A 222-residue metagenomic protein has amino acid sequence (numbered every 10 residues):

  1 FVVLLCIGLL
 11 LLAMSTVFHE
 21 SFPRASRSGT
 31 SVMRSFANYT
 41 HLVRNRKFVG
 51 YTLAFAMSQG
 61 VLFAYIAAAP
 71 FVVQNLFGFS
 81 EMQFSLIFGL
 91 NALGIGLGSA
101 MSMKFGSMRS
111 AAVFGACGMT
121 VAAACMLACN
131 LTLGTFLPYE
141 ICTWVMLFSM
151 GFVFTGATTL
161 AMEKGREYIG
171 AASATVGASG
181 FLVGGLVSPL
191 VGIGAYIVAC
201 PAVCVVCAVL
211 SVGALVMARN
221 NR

Functional and structural regions predicted by a protein language model:
F1-F18, L86: Helix-loop-helix hairpin linking two adjacent transmembrane segments in secondary transporters
L12-G29, M217-R222: Helix-loop junctions on the cytosolic side of multi-pass membrane transporters, especially the intracellular loop
H19-T52: Juxtamembrane intracellular "pre-TM" segments in multi-pass secondary transporters
R44-L62, W144-V145: Pair of pore-lining "gating" transmembrane helices in MFS-fold secondary transporters
A67-M82: Short amphipathic helix-loop junctions that connect adjacent transmembrane helices in Major Facilitator Superfamily/SLC
L97-S110: Helix-to-loop junctions at the C-terminal end of transmembrane segments in multipass secondary transporters
A112-A157: C-terminal transmembrane helical hairpin of 12-TM major facilitator-type secondary transporters
F148, T159-Y196, C204: A late C-terminal transmembrane helix in Major Facilitator Superfamily
